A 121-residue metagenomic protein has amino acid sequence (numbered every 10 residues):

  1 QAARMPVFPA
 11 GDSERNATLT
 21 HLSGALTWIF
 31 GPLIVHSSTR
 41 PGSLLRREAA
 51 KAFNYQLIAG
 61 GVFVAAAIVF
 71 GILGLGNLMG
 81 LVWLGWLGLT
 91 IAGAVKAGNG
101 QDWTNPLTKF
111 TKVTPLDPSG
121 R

Functional and structural regions predicted by a protein language model:
Q1-V7: N-terminal leader/transit sequences and adjacent low-complexity N-terminal tails of integral membrane proteins
F8-L19, F53: Short, Lys/Arg-rich cytosolic juxtamembrane segment immediately N-terminal
E14-P41, I68-G88, T108-P118: Hydrophobic, aromatic-rich membrane-embedded alpha-helical segments
R40-V62, V95-L107: Amphipathic, cytosolic membrane-interfacial segments at TM-TM junctions
L81-D102: Hydrophobic alpha-helical transmembrane segments and immediately flanking/interface helices in integral membrane
